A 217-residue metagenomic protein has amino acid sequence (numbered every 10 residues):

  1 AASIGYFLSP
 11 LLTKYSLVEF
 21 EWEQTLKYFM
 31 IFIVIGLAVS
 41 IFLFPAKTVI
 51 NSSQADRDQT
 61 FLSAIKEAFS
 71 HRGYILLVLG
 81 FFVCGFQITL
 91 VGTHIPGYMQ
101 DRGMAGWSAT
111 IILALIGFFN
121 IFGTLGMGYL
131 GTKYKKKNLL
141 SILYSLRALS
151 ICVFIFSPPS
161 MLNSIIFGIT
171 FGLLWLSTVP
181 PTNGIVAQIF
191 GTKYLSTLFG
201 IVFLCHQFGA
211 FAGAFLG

Functional and structural regions predicted by a protein language model:
A1, I185-S196: Paired intracellular helix-loop junctions of major facilitator superfamily
A1-P10, G200-G213: Glycine-rich segments within core transmembrane alpha-helices of 12-TM secondary carriers
A2-T48: Helix-loop-helix hairpin linking two adjacent transmembrane segments in secondary transporters
P10, F69-Y129, V179, G213: Extracytoplasmic gate region of multi-pass secondary transporters
K14, G97, N183-I189: Intracellular helix-loop hinge segments at the cytoplasmic ends of transmembrane helices in 12-TM rocker-switch-type
F44-S63: Flexible cytoplasmic inter-helical loops of multi-pass small-molecule transporters
M104-L113, S160, S164, L195 (+1 more regions): Juxtamembrane helix-start elements in MFS-like secondary transporters
A114-N120, T124-M127, G131-I185: C-terminal transmembrane helical hairpin of 12-TM major facilitator-type secondary transporters
